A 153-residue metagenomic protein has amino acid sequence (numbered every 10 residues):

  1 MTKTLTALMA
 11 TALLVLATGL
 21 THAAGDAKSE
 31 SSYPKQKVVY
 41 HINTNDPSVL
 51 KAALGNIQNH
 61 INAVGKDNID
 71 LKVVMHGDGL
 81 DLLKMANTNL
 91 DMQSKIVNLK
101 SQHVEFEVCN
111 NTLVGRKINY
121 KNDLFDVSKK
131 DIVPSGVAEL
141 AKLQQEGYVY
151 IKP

Functional and structural regions predicted by a protein language model:
M1-M9: Bacterial N-terminal signal peptides that target proteins for export
T2-K3, V15, V49, S101: Residues at the start of alpha-helices and the adjacent loop-to-helix junctions
T6, L20-A23: Serine/threonine-rich, low-complexity intrinsically disordered segments
M9-A17: Bacterial N-terminal signal peptides
H22-P153: Secreted/extracellular ectodomain signature
